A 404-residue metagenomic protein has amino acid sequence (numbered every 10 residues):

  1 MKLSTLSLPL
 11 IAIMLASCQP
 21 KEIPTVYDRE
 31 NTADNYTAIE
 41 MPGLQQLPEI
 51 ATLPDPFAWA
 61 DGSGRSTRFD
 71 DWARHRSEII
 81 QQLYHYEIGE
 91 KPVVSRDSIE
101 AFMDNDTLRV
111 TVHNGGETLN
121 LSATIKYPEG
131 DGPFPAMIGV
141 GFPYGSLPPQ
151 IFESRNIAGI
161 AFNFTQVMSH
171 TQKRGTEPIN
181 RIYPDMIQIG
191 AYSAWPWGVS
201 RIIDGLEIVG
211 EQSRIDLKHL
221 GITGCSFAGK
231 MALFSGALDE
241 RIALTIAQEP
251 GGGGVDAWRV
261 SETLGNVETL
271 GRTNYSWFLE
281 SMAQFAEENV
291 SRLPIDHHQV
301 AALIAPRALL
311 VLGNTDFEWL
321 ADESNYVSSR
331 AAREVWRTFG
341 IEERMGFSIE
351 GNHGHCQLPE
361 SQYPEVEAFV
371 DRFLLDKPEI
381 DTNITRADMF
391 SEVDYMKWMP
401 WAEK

Functional and structural regions predicted by a protein language model:
M1-L8: Bacterial N-terminal signal peptides that target proteins for export
M14-S17: C-terminal motif of bacterial Sec signal peptides marking the signal peptidase cleavage site
Q19-K21: Bacterial signal peptide processing site
I23-S122, Y127-G132, A305-L309, N314-K404: Alpha/beta-hydrolase-fold serine-hydrolase catalytic core, especially in secreted/extracellular enzymes
G132-M137, S154-G159, L217-H219, E240-L244 (+2 more regions): Loop/turn elements at helix/coil->beta-strand transitions in domains of secreted/extracellular proteins
G139-R214, K218, G251-V260: Cap/lid segment of the alpha/beta-hydrolase catalytic domain
I202-N266, F278, N289: Primarily recognizes the serine-hydrolase "nucleophile elbow" in alpha/beta-hydrolase and SGNH/GDSL folds
E211, Q248-V300, A321-S329, V335-E342: Mobile cap/lid helix-loop segments that gate and shape the active-site cleft of serine hydrolases
